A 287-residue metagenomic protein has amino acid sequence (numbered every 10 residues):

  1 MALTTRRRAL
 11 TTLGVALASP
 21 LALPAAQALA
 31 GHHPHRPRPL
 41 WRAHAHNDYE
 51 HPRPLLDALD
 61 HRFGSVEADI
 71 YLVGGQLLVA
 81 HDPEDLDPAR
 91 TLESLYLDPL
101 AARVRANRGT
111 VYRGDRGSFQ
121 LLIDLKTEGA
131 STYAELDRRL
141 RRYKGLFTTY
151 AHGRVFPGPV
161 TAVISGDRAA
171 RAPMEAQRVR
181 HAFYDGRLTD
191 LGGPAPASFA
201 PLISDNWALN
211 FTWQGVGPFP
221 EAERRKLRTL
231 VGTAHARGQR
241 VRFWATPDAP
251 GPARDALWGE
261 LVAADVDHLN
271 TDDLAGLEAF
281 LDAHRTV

Functional and structural regions predicted by a protein language model:
M1-L17: N-terminal secretory signal peptides and thylakoid transit peptides that target proteins across membranes
A9-L10, A30, E84-D87: Short alpha-helix boundary/capping motifs
L17, P34-L40, D57, G64 (+1 more regions): Catalytic cores of phosphodiester-bond hydrolases, prominently lipid phosphodiesterases
S19-A22: Hydrophobic h-region of N-terminal signal peptides that target proteins for export in Gram-negative bacteria
P24-P39, H44: C-terminal segment of N-terminal export signals and the immediately downstream linker at the start of the mature
H51-P54: A structural motif detector for short, solvent-exposed N-terminal "entry" segments of globular domains
